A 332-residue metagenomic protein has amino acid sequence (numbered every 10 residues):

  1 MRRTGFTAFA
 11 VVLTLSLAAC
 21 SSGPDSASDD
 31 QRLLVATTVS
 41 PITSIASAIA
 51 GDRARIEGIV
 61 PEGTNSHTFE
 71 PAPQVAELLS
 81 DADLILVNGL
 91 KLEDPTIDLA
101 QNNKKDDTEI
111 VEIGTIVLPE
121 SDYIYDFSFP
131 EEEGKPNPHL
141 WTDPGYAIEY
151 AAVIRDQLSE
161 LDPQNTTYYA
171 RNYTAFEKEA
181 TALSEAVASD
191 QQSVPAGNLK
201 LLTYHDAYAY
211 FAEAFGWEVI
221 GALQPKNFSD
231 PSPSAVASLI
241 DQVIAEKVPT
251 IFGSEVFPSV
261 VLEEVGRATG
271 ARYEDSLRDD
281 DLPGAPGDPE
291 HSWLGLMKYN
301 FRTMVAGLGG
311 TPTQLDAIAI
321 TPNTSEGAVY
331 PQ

Functional and structural regions predicted by a protein language model:
G5, F9, A19-Q332: Extracytoplasmic metal-acquisition and chelation regions
L13-L17: Hydrophobic core
